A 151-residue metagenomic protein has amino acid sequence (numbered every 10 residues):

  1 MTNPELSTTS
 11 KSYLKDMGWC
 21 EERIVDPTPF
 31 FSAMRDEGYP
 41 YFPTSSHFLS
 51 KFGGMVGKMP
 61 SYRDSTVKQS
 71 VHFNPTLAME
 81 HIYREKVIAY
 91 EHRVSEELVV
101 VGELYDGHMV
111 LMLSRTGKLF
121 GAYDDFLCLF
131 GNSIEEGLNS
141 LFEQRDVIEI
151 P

Functional and structural regions predicted by a protein language model:
M1-H108, E149: A surface-exposed partner-binding patch
Y83, L111, G131: Short acidic, gly/pro-rich beta-turn/loop elements at beta-sheet edges and active-site/ligand-binding grooves
L113-T116: Short acidic-glycine loop/turn motifs at beta-strand connectors
L119-F126: Short, compact, well-ordered microdomains
L127-P151: Compact, glycine/acidic-enriched structural inserts
